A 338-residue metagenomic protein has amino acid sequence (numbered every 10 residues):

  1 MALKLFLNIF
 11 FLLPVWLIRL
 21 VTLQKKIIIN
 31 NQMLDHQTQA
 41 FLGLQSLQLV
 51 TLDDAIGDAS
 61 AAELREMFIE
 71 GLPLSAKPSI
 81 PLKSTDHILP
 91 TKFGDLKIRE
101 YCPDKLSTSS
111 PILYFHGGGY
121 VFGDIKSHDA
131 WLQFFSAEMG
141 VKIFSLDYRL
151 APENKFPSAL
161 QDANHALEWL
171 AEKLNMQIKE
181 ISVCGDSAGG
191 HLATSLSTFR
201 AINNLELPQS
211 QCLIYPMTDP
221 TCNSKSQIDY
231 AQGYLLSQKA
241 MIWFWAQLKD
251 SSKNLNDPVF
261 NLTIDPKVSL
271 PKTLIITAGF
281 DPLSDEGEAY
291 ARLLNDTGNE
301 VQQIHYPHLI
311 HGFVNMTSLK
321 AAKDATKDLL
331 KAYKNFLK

Functional and structural regions predicted by a protein language model:
M1-P103: A glycine/proline-hinged amphipathic helix-loop "lid/cap" segment that gates access to hydrophobic ligand pockets
A2-L17, T85-K338: Alpha/beta-hydrolase superfamily serine-hydrolase fold, recognizing
